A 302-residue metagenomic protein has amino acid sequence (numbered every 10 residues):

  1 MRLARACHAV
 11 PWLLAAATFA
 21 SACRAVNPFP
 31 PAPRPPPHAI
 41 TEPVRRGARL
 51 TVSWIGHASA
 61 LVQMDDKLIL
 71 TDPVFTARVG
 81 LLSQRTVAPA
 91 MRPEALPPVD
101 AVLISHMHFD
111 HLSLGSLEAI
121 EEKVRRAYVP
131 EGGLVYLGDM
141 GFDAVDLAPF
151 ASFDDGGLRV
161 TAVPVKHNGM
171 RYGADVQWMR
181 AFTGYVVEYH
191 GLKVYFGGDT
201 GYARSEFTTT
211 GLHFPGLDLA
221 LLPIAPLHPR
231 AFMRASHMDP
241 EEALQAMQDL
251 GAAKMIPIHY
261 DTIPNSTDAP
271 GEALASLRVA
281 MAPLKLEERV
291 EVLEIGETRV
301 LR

Functional and structural regions predicted by a protein language model:
M1-W12: Bacterial N-terminal signal peptides that target proteins for export
A20-A22: C-terminal motif of bacterial Sec signal peptides marking the signal peptidase cleavage site
R24-V26: Bacterial signal peptide processing site
F29-G47, V129-L192, S276-E297, L301-R302: Metallo-beta-lactamase
F29-R45, I55, S59-I104, L114-A119 (+4 more regions): Pre-active-site segment of Zn-dependent metallo-hydrolases
A58, P73-T76, M107, V165-K166 (+3 more regions): Active-site metal-binding loops of divalent metal-dependent hydrolases
V62, D72, H106, S113 (+5 more regions): Divalent metal-coordination and catalytic microenvironments
A101, R126-Y128, G132-V135, G201-E294: Cap/insert and terminal regions of metallo-dependent hydrolase folds
